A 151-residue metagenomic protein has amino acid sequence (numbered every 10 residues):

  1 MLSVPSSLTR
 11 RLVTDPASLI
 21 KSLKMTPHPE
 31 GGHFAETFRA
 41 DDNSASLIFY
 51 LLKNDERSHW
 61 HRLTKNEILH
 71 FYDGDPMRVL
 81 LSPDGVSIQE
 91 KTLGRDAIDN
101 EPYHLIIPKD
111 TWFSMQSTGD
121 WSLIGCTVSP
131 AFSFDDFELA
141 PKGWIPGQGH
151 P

Functional and structural regions predicted by a protein language model:
L2-I106, S114-M115, G119-S122, C126-P151: Non-catalytic, conserved peripheral segments adjacent to functional cores
